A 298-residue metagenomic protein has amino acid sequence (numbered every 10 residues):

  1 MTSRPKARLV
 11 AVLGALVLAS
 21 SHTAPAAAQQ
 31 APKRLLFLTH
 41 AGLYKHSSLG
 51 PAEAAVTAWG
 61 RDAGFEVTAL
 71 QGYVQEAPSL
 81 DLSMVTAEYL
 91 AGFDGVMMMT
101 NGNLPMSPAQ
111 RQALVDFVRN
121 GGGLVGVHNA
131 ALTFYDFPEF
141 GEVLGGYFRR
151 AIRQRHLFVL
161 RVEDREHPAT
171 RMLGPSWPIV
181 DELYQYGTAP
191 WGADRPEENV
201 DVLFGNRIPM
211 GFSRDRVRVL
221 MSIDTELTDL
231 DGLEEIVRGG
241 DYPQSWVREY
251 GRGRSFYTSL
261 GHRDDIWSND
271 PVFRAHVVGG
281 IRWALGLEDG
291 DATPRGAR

Functional and structural regions predicted by a protein language model:
M1-K6: N-terminal secretory signal peptides that target proteins for export/translocation
V10-S21: Bacterial N-terminal signal peptides
H22-A28: Signal peptide processing junction and immediate N-terminal pro/mature segment of secreted/exported proteins
Q29-K33, T39, S47-G50, A54-D62 (+3 more regions): Extracellular ligand-binding/catalytic regions of CAZymes and related secreted enzymes and adhesion modules
Q29-P32, R61, E88-G92, V118-N120 (+6 more regions): Extracellular/periplasmic catalytic domains that process cell-envelope and extracellular macromolecules
R34-L38, L43-F134, W267: Helical hinge/lid and interdomain linker segments adjacent to catalytic or ligand-binding clefts that mediate domain
E66, Q154-G251: Catalytic beta-strand/loop cores that center a nucleophilic Ser/Cys/Thr and support acyl-enzyme chemistry
N103-P178: A glycine-rich, often tryptophan-bearing local segment used as a flexible ligand/cofactor-contacting loop or short
